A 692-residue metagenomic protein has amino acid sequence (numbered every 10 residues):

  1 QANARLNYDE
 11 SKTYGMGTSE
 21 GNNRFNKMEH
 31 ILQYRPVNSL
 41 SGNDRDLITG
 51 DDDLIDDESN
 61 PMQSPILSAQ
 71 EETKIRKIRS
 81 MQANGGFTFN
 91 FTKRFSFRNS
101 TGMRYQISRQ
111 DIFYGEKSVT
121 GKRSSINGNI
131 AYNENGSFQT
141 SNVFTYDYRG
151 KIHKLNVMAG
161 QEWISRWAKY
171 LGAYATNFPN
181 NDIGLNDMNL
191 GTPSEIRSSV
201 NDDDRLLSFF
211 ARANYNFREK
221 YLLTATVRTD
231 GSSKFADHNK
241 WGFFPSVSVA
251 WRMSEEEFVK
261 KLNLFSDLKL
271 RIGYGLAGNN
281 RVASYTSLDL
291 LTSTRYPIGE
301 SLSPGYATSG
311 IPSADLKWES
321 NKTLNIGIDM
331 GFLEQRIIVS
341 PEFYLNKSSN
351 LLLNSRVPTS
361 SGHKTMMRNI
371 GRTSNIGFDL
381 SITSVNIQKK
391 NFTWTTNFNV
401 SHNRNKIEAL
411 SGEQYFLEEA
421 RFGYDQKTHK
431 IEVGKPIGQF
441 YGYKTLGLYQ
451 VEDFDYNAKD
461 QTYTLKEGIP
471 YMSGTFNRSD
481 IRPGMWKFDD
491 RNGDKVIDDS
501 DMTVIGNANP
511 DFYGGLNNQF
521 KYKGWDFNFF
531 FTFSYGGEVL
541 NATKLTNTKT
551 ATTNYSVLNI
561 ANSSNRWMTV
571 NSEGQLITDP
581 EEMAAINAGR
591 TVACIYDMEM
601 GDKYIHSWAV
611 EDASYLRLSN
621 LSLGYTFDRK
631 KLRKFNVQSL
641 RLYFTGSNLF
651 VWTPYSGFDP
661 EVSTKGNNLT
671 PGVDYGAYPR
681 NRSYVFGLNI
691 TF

Functional and structural regions predicted by a protein language model:
Q1-E10, Y14-M16, D53-Y114, R123-K435 (+2 more regions): Extracellular/periplasmic, surface-exposed regions of secreted and cell-surface proteins
G21-I66: Acidic, glycine-rich flexible loop segments
I75, V504-N509: Short, glycine-rich nucleotide/cofactor-binding loops
G172, P179, R368, V385-G506 (+3 more regions): Conserved small-residue
S232, G536-R641, G646: Extracytoplasmic gating/loop element in the C-terminal half of outer-membrane beta-barrel translocons and assembly
N492, A508, D526, F530: Segments forming glycine/polar-rich beta-alpha architectures that bind adenosine-containing cofactors
Y522-A542: Glycine-rich phosphate/pyrophosphate-binding loops and their adjacent beta-strand/loop elements at enzyme active sites
